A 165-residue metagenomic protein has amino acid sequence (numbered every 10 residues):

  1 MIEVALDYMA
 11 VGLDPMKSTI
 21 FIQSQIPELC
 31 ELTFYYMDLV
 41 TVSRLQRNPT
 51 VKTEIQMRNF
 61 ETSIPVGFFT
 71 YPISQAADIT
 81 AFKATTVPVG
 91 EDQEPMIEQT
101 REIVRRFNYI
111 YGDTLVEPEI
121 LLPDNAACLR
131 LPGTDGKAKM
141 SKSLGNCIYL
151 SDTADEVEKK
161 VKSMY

Functional and structural regions predicted by a protein language model:
M1-A76: N-terminal Rossmann-like or analogous alpha/beta NTP/dinucleotide-binding catalytic cores that position adenine
K52-Y165: Active-site cores that bind ATP or allylic diphosphates and position pyrophosphate for catalysis
